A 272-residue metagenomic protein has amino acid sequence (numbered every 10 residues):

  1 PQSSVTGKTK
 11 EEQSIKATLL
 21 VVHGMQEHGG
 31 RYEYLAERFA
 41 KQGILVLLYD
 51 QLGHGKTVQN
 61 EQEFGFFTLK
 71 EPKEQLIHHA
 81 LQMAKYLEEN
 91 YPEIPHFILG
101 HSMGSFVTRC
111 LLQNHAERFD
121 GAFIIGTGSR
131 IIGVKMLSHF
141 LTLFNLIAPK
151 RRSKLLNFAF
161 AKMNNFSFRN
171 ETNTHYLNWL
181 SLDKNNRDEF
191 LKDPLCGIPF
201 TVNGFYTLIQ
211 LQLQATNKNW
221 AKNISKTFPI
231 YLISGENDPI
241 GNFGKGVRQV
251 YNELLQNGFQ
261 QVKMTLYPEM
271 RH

Functional and structural regions predicted by a protein language model:
L19, G24-E27, E236: Active-site glycine-rich loops that stabilize anionic/oxyanionic intermediates across multiple enzyme folds
R31-Q62: Conserved alpha/beta-hydrolase
T68-E88: Alpha/beta-hydrolase active-site loop
Y91-S102: Alpha/beta-hydrolase fold nucleophile elbow
T108-L195: Alpha/beta-hydrolase-fold enzymes
L232-S234: Short beta-strand/loop motif that positions the catalytic acidic residue of the alpha/beta-hydrolase fold
P239-Q249: Conserved alpha/beta-hydrolase "acid-adjacent" motif
Y267-H272: Histidine-bearing beta->alpha loop at or near hydrolase active sites
